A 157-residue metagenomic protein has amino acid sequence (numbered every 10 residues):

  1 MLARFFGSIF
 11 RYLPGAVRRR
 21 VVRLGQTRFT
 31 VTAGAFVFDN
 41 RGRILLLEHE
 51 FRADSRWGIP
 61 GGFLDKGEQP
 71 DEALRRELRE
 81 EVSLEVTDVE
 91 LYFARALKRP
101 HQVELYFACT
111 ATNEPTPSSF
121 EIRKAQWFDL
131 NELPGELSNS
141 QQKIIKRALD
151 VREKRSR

Functional and structural regions predicted by a protein language model:
M1-G34: Acidic, metal-coordinating catalytic segment for phosphate/diphosphate chemistry, firing primarily on the Nudix
S8, D150-R157: Acidic/histidine-enriched, glycine/proline-rich intrinsically disordered or flexible terminal extensions
R28-T32, R52-D54, I59, V86 (+1 more regions): Short connector loops at helix/strand junctions that flank enzyme active sites, especially segments positioning acidic
G34, R43, K124: Conserved beta-strand and immediately adjacent loop positions that scaffold enzyme active sites
F36, R41, E50, Y106 (+1 more regions): Anionic group-transfer/hydrolysis microenvironments
V37-F38, L46, C109, W127: Conserved hydrophobic "DFG−1" position in protein kinase catalytic cores
D39, R43-E80: Conserved Nudix-box catalytic region and its N-terminal flanking loop in Nudix hydrolases and closely related
L64-D88, F93-L149: Unchanged
